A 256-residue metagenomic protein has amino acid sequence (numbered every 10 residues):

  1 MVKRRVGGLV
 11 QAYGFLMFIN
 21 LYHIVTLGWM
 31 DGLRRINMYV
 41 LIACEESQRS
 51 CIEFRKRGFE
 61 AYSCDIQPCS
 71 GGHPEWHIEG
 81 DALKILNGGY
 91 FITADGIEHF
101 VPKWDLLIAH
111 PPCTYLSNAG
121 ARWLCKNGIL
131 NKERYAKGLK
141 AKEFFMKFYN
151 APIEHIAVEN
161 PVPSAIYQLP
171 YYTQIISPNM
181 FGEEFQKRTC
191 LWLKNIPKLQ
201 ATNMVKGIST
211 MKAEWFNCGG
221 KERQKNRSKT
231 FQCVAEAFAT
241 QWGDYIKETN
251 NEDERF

Functional and structural regions predicted by a protein language model:
R5, Y13-G14, F18-F256: Conserved active-site and SAM-binding loop architecture of S-adenosyl-L-methionine-dependent nucleic-acid
